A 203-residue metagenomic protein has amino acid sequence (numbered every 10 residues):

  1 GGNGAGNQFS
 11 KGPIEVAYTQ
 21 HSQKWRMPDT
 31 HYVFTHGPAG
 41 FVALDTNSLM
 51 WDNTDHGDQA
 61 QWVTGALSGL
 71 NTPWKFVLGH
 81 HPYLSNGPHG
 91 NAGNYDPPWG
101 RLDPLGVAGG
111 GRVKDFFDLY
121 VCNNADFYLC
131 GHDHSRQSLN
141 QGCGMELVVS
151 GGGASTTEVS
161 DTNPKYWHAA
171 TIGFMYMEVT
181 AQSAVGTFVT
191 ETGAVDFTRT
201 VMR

Functional and structural regions predicted by a protein language model:
G1-N71, K75, H89-A108, D115-F116 (+2 more regions): Extended active-site neighborhood of metal-dependent phosphoesterases/phosphodiesterases
M50, L84-S85, T156, G193-V195: Flexible, glycine-rich phosphate/dinucleotide-binding loops and adjacent beta-alpha linkers at cofactor/substrate
Y83, H134-S135: Alpha-helix capping/helix-boundary segments
C130: Short beta-strand and adjacent tight-turn residues that come in two discontinuous sequence segments and form the edges
Y166-H168, I172-R203: A short C-terminal boundary segment appended to hydrolase-like catalytic domains
